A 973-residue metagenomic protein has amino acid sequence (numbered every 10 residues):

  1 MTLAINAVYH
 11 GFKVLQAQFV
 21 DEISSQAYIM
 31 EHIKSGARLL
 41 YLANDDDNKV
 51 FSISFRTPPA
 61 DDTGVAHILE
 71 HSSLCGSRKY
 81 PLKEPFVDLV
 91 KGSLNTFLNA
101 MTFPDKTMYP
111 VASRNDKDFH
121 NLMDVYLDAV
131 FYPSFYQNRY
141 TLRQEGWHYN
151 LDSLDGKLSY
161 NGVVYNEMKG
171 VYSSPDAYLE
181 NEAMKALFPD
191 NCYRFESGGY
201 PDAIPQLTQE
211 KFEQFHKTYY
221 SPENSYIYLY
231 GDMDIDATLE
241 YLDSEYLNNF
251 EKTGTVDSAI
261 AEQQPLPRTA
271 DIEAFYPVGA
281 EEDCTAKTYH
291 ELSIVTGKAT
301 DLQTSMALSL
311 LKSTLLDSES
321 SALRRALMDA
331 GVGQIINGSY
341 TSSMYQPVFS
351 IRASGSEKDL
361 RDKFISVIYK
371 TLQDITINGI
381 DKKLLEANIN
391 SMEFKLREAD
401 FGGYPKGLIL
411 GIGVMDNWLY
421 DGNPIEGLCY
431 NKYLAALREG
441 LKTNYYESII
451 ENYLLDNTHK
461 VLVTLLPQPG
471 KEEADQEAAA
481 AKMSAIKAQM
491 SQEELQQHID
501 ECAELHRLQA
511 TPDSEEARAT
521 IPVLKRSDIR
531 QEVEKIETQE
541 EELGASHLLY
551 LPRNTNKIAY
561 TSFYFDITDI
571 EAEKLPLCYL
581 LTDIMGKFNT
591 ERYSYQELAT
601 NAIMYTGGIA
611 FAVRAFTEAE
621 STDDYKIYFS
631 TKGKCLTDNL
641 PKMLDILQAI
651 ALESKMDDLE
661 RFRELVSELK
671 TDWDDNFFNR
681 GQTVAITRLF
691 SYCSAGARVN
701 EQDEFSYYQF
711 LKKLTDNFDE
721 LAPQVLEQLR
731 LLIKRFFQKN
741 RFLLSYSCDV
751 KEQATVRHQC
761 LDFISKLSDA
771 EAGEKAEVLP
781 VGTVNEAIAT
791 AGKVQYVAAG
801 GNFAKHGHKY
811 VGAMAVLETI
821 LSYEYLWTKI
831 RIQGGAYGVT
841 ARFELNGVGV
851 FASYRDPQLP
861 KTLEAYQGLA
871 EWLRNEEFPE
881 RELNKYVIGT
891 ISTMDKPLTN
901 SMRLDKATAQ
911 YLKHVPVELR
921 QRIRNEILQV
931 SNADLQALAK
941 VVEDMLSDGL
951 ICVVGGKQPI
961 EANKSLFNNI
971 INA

Functional and structural regions predicted by a protein language model:
M1-V50: Non-catalytic terminal extensions that flank enzyme cores
A43-D45, S52-S54, Y165, K169-S174 (+9 more regions): His/Glu-based metal-binding/catalytic segments typifying zinc-dependent metallopeptidases
N48-P58, E84-Y132, R139-N150, A177-D202 (+11 more regions): M16 family metallopeptidases and their MPP-like homologs
V65, L69-S73, L581: Active-site His/Glu-centered metal-binding helix of metallohydrolases
F97, E213-K217, P277-A280, L323 (+11 more regions): Generic recognition of flexible, low-complexity loop/linker segments
S153-N224, Y228-Y246, F250-G279, C284-A286 (+1 more regions): Hydrophobic, small-residue-rich alpha-helical packing segments that form membrane-like cores
N161, E213-E245, V725-C760, S947: Non-catalytic, conformational "gating/processing" segments within enzyme and secreted inhibitor domains
Q214-H216, Y226, I235-G254, N378 (+2 more regions): Extended, regular secondary-structure scaffolds
